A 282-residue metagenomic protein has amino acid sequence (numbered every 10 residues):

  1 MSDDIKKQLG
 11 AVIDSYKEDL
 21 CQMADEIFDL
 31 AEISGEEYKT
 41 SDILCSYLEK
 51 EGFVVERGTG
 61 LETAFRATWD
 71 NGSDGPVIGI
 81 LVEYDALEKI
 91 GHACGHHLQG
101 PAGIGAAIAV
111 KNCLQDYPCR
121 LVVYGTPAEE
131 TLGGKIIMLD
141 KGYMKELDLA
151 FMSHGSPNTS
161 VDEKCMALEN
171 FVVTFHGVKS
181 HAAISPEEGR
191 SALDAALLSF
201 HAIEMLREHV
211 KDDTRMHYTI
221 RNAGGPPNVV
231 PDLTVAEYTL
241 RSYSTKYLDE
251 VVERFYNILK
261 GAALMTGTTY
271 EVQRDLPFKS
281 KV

Functional and structural regions predicted by a protein language model:
D3-P118: Acidic/His- and Gly-rich active-site-bordering loop/insert found across diverse amide/peptide-bond hydrolases
D4, L197-V282: Metal-dependent amide/peptide-bond hydrolase catalytic core, centered on the "pita-bread" metallohydrolase fold
K6, G10, L30, S34 (+3 more regions): Active-site oxyanion-binding pockets that recognize sulfate/phosphate
I27, M138, Y238: Residue-level signal for inorganic ion chemistry
I33, Y124-A128, L276-K281: Conserved short loop/turn motifs at secondary-structure junctions
G58, L81, Y124, T219 (+1 more regions): Solvent-exposed beta-strand sheet faces enriched in polar/charged residues
F65-R66, D85-A93, H97-L98, G103-I104 (+1 more regions): Histidine/acidic-residue-rich, glycine-tolerant segments that coordinate divalent metal ions
